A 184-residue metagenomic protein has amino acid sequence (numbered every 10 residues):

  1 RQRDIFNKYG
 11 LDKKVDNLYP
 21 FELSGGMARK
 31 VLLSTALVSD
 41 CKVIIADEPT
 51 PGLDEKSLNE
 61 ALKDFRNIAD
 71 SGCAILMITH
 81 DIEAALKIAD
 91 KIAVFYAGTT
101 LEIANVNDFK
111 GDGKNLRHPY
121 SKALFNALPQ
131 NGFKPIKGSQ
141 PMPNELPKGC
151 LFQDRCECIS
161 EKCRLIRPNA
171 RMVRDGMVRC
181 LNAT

Functional and structural regions predicted by a protein language model:
R1-K14: Conserved ABC ATPase "signature" region
Y19-L23: Conserved ABC ATPase signature
G26-M27: ABC ATPase "signature" C-loop motif in nucleotide-binding domains
V38-K42: A short, proline-enriched helix->beta-strand linker immediately N-terminal to the Walker B motif in ABC-type P-loop
I44-D47: Catalytic Walker B motif of ABC-type/P-loop ATPase nucleotide-binding domains
L53-N131: P-loop NTP-binding/switch modules centered on Walker-like glycine-rich loops
N105-T184: Short catalytic/signature loops enriched in Gly
